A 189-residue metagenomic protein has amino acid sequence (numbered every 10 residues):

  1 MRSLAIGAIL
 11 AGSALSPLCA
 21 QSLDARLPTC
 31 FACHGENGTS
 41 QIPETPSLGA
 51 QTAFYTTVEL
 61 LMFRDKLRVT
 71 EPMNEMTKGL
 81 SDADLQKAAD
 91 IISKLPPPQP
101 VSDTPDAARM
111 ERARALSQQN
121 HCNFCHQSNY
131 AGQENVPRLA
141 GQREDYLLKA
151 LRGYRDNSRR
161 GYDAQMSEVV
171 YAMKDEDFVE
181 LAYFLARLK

Functional and structural regions predicted by a protein language model:
A5-A14: Bacterial N-terminal signal peptides
C19-N37, P100, P105-S128, R143: Sequence/structural segment immediately N-terminal to covalent heme-attachment motifs in c-type and related
T29, Y55, P72-E75, K87 (+6 more regions): Extracytoplasmic/secreted proteins, especially bacterial periplasmic and envelope-associated proteins
H34, R64, H126, R155 (+1 more regions): Protein kinase-like catalytic domain
N37, L67, L95-Q99, N129 (+2 more regions): A general structural signal marking secondary-structure boundaries and capping sites
G38-R68, N74-L80, R114, Q118 (+3 more regions): Gly/Gly-Pro-rich "capping" loops immediately C-terminal to redox-active cysteine motifs in periplasmic/lumenal
K78-P100, D145, Y171-K189: C-terminal capping alpha-helices of c-type cytochrome domains
